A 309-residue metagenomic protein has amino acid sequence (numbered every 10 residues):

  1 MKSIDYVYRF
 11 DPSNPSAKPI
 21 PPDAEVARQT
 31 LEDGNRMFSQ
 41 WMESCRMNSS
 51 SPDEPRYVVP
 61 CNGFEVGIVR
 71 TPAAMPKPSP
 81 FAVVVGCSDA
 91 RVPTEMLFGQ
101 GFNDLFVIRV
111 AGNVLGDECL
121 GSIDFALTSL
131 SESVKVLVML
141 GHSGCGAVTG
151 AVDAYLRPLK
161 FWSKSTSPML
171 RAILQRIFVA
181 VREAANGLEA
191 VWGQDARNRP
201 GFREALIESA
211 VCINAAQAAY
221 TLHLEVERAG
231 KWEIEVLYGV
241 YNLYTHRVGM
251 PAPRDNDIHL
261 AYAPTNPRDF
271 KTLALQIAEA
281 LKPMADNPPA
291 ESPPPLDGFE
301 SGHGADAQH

Functional and structural regions predicted by a protein language model:
M1-K77, F102-N103, G112-G121, L127-V134 (+1 more regions): Divalent-metal-activated hydrolytic enzyme cores
S79-F81: Glycine/small-residue-rich phosphate/adenosyl-binding loop
V83-G86, M96-L97: Non-catalytic terminal/interface segments that mediate subunit docking, oligomerization, and allosteric communication
V85, R109, G239: Residues in well-ordered beta-strands of folded domains
G86-R91, A111-V114, H142-C145: Short glycine-enriched loops at secondary-structure junctions
R91-R109: Catalytic core of membrane glycerolipid acyltransferases/transacylases, capturing the structured, soluble-facing
L97, G141-H142: A glycine-rich, aromatic-flanked flexible loop/lid motif
K135-M139: Well-ordered alpha/beta subsegment
